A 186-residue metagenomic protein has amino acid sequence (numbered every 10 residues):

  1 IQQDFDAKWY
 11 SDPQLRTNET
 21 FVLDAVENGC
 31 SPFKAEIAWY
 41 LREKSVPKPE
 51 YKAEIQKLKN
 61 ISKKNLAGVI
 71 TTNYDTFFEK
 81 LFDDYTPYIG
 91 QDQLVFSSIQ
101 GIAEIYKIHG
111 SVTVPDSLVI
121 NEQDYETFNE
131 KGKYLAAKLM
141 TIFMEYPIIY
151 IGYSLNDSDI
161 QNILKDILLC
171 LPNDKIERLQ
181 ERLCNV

Functional and structural regions predicted by a protein language model:
I1-E122, K131-Y146, L155-V186: Conserved catalytic-core helix/loop/strand module for nucleotide-ribose chemistry
F128: Short helix/strand-bridging catalytic loops that position acidic/His residues to coordinate divalent metals and engage
G152: Active-site loops and adjacent core secondary-structure elements that bind or stabilize anionic groups
